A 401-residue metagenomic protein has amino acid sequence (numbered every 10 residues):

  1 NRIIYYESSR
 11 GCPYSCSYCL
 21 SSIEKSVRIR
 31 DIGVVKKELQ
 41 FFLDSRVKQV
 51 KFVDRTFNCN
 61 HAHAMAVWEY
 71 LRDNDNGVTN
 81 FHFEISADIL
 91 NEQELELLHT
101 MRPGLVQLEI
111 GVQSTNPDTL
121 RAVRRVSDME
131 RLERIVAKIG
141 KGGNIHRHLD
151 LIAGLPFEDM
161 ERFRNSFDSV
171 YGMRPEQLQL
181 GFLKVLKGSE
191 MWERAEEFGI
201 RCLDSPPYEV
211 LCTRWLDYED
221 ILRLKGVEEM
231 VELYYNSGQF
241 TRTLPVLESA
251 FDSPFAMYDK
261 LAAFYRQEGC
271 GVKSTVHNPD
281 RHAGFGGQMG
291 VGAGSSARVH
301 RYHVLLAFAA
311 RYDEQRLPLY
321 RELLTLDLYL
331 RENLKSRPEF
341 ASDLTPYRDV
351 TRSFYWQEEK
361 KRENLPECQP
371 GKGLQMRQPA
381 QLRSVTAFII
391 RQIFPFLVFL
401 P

Functional and structural regions predicted by a protein language model:
N1-K141: Radical SAM [4Fe-4S] cluster-binding motif and immediate context
Y5, R28, D217, A341-S342: A broadly tuned, weak detector of single residues within folded domains
D31, N91, D128, D159 (+3 more regions): A diffuse structural propensity rather than consistent per-protein peaks
K36, Q40-V53, V78-E84, L98 (+2 more regions): Conserved C-terminal portion of the radical SAM core fold that forms the substrate/S-adenosylmethionine-binding
A62, Y70, E197, E248-M257: Charge-rich, acidic-biased intrinsically disordered regions
E229-P401: Radical SAM enzyme core and accessory elements
